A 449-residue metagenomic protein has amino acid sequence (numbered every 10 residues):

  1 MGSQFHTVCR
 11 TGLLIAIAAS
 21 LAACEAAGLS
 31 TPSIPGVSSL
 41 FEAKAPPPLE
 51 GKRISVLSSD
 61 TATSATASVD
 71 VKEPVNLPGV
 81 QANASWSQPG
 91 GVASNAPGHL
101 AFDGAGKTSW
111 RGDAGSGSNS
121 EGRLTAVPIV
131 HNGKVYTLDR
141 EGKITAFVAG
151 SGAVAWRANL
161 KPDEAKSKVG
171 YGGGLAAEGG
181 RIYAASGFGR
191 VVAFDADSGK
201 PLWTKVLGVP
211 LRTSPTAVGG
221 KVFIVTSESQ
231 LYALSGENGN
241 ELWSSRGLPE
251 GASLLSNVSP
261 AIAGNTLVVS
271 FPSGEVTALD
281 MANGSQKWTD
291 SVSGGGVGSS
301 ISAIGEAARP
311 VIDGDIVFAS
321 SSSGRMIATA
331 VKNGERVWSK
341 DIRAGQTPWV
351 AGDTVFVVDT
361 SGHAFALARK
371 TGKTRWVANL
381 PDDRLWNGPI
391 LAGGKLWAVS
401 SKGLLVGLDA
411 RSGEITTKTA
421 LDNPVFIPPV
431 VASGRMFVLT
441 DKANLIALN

Functional and structural regions predicted by a protein language model:
M1-A26: Sec-dependent bacterial lipoprotein signal peptides
S20-D60: Bacterial Sec signal peptide processing site at the extreme N-terminus
G28-P32, W110-I129, R157-A176, W203-V218 (+6 more regions): Extracytoplasmic beta-rich repeat domains
P47-T66, E73-S109: Blade/loop signatures of beta-propeller domains
D139, S186, T226-S227, F271-P272 (+4 more regions): Structural signature of WD-repeat beta-propellers
V148-S151, D195-S198, S235-N238, M281-G284 (+3 more regions): Short loop/turn segments that connect beta-strands within beta-propeller blades
